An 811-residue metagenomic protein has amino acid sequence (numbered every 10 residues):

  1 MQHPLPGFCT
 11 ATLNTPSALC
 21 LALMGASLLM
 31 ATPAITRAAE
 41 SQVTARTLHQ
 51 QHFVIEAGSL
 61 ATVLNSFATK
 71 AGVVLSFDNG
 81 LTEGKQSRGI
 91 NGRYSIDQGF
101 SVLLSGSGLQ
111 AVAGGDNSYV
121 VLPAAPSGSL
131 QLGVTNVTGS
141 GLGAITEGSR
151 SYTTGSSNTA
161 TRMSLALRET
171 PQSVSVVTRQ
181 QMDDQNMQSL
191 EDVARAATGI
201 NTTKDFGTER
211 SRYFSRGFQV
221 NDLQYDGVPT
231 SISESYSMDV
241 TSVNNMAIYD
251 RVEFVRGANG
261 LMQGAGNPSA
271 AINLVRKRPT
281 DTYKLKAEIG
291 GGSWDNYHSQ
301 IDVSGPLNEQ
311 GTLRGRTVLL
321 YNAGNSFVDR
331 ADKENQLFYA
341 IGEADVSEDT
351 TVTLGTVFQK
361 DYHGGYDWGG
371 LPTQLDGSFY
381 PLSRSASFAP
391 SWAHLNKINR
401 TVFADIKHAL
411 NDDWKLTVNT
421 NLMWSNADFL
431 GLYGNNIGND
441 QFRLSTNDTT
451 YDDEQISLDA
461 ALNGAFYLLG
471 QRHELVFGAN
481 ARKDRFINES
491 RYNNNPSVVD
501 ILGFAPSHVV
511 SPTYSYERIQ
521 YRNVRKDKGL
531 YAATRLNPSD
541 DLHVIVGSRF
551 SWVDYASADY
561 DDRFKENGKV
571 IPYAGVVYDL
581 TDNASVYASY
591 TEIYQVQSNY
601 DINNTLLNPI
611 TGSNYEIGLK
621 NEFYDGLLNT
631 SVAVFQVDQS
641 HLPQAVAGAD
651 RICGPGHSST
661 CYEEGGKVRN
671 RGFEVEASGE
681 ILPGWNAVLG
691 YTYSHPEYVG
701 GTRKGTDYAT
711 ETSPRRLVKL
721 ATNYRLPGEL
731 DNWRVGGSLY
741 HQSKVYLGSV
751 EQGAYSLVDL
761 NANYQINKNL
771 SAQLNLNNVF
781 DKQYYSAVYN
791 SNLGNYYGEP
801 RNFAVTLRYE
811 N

Functional and structural regions predicted by a protein language model:
L64, K70, V74-S76, E83 (+3 more regions): Acidic, small-polar-rich N-terminal luminal/periplasmic segments of exported/outer-membrane proteins
I232, I248-D250, L261-F338, V346-T350 (+3 more regions): Outer-membrane beta-barrel translocator/receptor signature
N322-S326, Y339-A409, L422-D453, P496-N523 (+3 more regions): Acidic/polar loop-and-plug regions of large Gram-negative outer-membrane beta-barrel proteins
E343-S347, V357, D453, R472-V476 (+4 more regions): Structural signature of Gram-negative outer-membrane beta-barrels, strongest in the C-terminal barrel of TonB-dependent
V402-S425, S445-A558: Face-selective signature of the C-terminal outer-membrane beta-barrel domain
D405-N421, S425-G431, V586, T611-E680 (+3 more regions): Membrane-embedded beta-barrel scaffold of Gram-negative outer-membrane proteins
D540, Q636, E663-L747, F780 (+1 more regions): Gram-negative outer-membrane beta-barrel transporters
L682, Y740-Y746, N763-N811: C-terminal beta-signal and adjacent terminal beta-strands/loops of Gram-negative outer-membrane beta-barrel proteins
